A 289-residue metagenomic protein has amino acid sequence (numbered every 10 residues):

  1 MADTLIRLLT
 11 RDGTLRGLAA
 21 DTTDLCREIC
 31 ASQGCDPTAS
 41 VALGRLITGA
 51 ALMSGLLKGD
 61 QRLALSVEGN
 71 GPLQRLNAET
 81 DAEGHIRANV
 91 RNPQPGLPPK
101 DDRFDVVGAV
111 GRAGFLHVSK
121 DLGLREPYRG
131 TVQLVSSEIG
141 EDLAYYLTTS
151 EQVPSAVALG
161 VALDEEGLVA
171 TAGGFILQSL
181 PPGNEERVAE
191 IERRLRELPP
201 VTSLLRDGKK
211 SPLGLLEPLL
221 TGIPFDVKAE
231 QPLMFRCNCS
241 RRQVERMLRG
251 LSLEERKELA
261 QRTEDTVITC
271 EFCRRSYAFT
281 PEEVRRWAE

Functional and structural regions predicted by a protein language model:
M1-A229: Interaction interfaces in information-processing and related assembly proteins
E197-E289: Cys/His-clustered metal-coordination modules, chiefly Zn-binding fingers
